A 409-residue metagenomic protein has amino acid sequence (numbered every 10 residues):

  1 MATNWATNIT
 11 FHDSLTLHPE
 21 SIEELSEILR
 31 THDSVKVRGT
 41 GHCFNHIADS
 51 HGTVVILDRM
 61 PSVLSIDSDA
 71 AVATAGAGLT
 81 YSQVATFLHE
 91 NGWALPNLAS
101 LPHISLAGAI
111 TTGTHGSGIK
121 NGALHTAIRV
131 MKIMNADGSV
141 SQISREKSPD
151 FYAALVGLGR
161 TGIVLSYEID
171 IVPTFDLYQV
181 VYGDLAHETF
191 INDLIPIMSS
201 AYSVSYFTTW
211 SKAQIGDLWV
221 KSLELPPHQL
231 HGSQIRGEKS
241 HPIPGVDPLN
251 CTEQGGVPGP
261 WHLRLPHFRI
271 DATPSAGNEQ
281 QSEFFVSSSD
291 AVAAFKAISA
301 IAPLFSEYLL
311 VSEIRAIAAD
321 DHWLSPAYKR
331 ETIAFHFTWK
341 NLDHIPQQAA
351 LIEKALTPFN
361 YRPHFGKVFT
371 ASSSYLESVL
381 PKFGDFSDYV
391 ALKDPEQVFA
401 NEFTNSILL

Functional and structural regions predicted by a protein language model:
T7-H103, G113-G118: Glycine-rich N-terminal segment of FAD-binding domains in flavoprotein oxidoreductases, spanning the beta-loop-helix
L15, A70-A75, L98-L101, G118-K120 (+3 more regions): Flexible, glycine/proline-enriched loop segments at strand-loop-helix junctions that form or flank small-ligand binding
L29, H46-A48, S65-S68, N121-T126 (+3 more regions): Solvent-exposed alpha-helices and their adjacent loops that cap or buttress functional pockets in soluble metabolic
N45-L64, G116-G138, I163-D170, F335: Structural signature of FAD isoalloxazine-binding scaffolds in flavoprotein oxidoreductases
T111, R129-Y308: C-terminal substrate-binding/cap subdomain adjacent to the FAD-binding core in PCMH-type and related FAD-linked
L265-V379: Substrate-recognition/cap regions that form aromatic- and gly/pro-loop-enriched pockets for small-molecule ligands
Y361-L409: Activity-critical C-terminal alpha-helical subdomain
